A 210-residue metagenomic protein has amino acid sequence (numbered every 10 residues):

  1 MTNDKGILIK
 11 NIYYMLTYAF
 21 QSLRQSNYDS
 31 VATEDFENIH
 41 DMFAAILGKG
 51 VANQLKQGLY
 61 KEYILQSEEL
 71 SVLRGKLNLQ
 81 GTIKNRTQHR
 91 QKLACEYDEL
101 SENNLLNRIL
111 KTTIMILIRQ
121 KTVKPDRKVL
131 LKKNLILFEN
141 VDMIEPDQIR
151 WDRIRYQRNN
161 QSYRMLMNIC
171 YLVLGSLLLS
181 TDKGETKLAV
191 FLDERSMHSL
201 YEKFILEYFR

Functional and structural regions predicted by a protein language model:
M1-T186: Terminal, charged accessory segments of proteins
A189: Conserved G1/Walker A P-loop phosphate-binding module
L192-R210: Acidic-basic catalytic patches of nuclease active cores, encompassing PD-(D/E)XK and other metal-cofactor nuclease
